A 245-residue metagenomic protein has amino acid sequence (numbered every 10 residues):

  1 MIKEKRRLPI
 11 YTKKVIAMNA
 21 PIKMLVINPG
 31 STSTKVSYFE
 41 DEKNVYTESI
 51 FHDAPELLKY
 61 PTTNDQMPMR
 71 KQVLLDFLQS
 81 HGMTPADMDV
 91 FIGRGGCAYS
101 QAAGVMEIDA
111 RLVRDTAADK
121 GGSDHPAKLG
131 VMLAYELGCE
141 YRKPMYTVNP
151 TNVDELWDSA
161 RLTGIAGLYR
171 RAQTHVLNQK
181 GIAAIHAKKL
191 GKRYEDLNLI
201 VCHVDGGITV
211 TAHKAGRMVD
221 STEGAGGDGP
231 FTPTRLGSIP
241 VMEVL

Functional and structural regions predicted by a protein language model:
K3-A17: Short, Lys/Arg-enriched N-terminal segments with co-localized hydrophobic residues within the first ~10-30 amino acids
M24-D65: Short glycine-rich, Thr/Ser-proximal phosphate-binding strand/loop in the N-terminal lobe of ATP-dependent enzymes
M24-I27, M88-I92, L199-H203: Short glycine-aspartate micro-motif
F39-N44, G104-D115, L137, K143 (+2 more regions): A glycine- and small-aliphatic-rich helix-loop capping segment at beta-alpha/alpha-beta transitions that lines
P68-R70, S123-L129: Glycine-rich anion/phosphate-binding loops
M69-H81, I182: Short, well-ordered amphipathic alpha-helical segments that serve as non-catalytic structural scaffolds within diverse
L78-P126, P144, N152-T163: Short beta-strand-loop/turn "lid" adjacent to the catalytic site in phosphate-handling enzymes
K128-E136, T147, D154, L162 (+3 more regions): Glycine-rich phosphate-binding loop plus the immediately following alpha-helix
